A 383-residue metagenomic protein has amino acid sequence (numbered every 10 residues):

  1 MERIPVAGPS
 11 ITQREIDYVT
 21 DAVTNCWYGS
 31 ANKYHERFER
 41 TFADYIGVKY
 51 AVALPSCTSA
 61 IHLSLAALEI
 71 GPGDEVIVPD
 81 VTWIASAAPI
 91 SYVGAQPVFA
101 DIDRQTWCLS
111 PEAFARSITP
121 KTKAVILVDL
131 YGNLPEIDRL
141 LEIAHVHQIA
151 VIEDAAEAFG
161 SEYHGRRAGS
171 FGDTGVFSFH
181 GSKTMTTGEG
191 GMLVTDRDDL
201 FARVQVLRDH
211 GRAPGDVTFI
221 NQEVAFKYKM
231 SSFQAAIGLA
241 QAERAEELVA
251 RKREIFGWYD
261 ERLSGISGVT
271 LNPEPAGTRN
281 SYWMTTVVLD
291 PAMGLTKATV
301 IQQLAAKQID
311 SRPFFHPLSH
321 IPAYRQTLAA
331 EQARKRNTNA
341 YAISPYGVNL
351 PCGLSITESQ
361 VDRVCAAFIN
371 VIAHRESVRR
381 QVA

Functional and structural regions predicted by a protein language model:
M1-Y28, P351: N-terminal "arm"/small-domain region of PLP-dependent enzymes with the aminotransferase-like
G8, P89, R116, R167-A168 (+4 more regions): Short secondary-structure boundary/capping segments
Y28-E75, P89-Y92, F99-D101, R166: Phosphate-binding glycine-rich loop
K33-R40, Y45-V52, E112, A124-V128 (+4 more regions): PLP-dependent aminotransferase class I/II
V52, I77, V98, A150-I152 (+3 more regions): Structural detector of well-ordered beta-strand residues that form the stable sheet scaffold of enzyme domains
A66-A155, E162: PLP-dependent aminotransferase-like
E153-T187, D216-N221: Conserved active-site segment immediately N-terminal to the catalytic lysine that forms the internal aldimine
S170-R212, S232: Active-site PLP attachment segment
